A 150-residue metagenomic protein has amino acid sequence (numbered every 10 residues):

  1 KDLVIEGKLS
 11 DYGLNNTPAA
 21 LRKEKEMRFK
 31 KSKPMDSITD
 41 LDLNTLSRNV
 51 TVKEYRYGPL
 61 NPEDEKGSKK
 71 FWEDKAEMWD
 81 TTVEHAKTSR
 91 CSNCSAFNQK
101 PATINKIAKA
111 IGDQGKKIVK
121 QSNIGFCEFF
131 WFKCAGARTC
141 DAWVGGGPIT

Functional and structural regions predicted by a protein language model:
I5-K8, G13, R28-T150: Cysteine-centered metal-binding/redox modules
A19-R22, R28: Terminal and domain-boundary regions
